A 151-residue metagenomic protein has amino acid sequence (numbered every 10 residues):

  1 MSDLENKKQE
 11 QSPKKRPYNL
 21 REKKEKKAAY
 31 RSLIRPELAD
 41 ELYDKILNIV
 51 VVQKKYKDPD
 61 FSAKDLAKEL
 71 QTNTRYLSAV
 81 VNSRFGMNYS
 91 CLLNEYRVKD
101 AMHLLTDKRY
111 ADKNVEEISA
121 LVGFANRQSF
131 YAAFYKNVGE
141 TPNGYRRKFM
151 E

Functional and structural regions predicted by a protein language model:
S2-K108, D112, E116-E117, A133-K136 (+1 more regions): Membrane-proximal linker segments that couple transmembrane helices to downstream signaling/catalytic modules
T72, F124-A125: The short coil/loop that forms the "turn" connecting the two helices of the helix-turn-helix
R75, R127-Q128: Key DNA-contact positions within bacterial/archaeal DNA-binding proteins
R109, K148-E151: Long cytosolic C-terminal regulatory regions of eukaryotic multi-pass membrane proteins
S129, T141: Ser/Thr-centric signal marking residues that sit in or immediately flank functional binding/regulatory motifs
